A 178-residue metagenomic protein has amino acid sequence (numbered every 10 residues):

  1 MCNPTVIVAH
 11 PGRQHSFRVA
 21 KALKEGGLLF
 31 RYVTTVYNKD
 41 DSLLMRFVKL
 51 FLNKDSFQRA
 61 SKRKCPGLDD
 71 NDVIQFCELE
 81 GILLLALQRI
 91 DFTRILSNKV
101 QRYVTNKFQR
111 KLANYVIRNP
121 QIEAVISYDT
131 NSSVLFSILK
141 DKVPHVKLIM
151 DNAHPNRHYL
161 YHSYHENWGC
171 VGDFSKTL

Functional and structural regions predicted by a protein language model:
C2, Y37-K107: A conserved catalytic-core segment of Leloir-type glycosyltransferases
T5-F51: N-terminal low-complexity, Ser/Thr- and acidic-residue-enriched intrinsically disordered segments
V6-H10, I74-Q75, A113-S132, L139-D141 (+1 more regions): Short N-terminal targeting/anchoring amphipathic segment
A9-R13, Q101-T105, Y128: Aromatic-acidic/polar surface patches that form glycan- and anion
H15-R18, S132-F136: Short, well-ordered alpha-helical microsegments
V36-N38, T130-S133: Short, polar loop motifs at secondary-structure junctions
V48-K49, C77-V100, V146-L178: Acceptor-binding helix/loop patch of EC 2.4 sugar-transfer enzymes, predominantly nucleotide-sugar-dependent
